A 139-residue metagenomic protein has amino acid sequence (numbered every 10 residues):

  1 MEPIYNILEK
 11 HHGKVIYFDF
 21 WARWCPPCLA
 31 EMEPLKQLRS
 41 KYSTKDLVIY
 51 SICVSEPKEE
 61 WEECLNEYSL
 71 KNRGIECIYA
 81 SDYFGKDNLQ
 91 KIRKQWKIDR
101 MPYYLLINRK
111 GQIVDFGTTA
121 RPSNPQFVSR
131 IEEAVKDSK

Functional and structural regions predicted by a protein language model:
M1-I16, K41: A short beta-strand-turn-helix
K14-I16, F20-W24, E56-P57, R100: Short pre-active-site segment immediately N-terminal to redox-active cysteine/selenocysteine motifs in thiol-based
D19, Y50-C53, Y79: Short beta-strand segments
R23-A30, Y103: C-type cytochrome heme c attachment motif
A30-L70, F84-I92: Structural microenvironment flanking redox-active thiols in thiol-disulfide oxidoreductases
L65-R109: Short, internal strand/loop/helix patches that form the active-site neighborhood or redox-interaction surface
M101, L105-K139: Thiol-/selenol-based redox modules, centered on thioredoxin-like and closely related oxidoreductase domains
